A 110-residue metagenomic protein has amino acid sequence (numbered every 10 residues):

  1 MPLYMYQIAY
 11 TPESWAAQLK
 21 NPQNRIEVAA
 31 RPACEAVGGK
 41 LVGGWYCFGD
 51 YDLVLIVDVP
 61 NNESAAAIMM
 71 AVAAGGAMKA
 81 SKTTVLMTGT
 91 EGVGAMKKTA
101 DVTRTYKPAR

Functional and structural regions predicted by a protein language model:
M1-R110: A compositional/biophysical signature of low hydrophobicity enriched in polar/charged and small residues
